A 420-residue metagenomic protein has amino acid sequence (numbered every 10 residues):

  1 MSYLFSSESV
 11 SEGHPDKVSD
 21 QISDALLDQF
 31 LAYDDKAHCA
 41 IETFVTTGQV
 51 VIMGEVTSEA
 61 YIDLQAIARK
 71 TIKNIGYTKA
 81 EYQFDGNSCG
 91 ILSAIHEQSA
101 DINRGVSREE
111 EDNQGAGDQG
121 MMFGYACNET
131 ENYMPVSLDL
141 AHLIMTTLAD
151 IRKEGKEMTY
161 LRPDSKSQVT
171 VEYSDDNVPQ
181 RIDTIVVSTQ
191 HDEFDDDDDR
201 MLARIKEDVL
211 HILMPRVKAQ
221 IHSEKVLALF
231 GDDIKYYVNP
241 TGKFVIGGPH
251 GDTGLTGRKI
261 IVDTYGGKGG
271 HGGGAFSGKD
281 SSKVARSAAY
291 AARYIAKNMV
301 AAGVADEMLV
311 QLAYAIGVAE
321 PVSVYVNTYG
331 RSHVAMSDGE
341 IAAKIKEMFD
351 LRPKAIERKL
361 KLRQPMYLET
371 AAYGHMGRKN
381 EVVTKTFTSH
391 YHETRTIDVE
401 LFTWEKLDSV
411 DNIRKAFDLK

Functional and structural regions predicted by a protein language model:
M1-A40, G155, V410, A416: N-terminal, positively charged regions that mediate nucleic acid binding
S6, A66, K73-I246, G377-E381 (+1 more regions): Glycine-rich, mobile lid/loop segments that gate access to catalytic sites or pores
E8-V10, H14-S19, G115-T130, V245-G269 (+2 more regions): Conserved phosphate/anionic-ligand binding catalytic regions in large, soluble enzymes, centered on
E12-L31, E129-L148, K279-G303: Alpha-helical support elements that line or immediately flank enzyme active sites and cofactor-binding pockets
A40-S58, I316-E320: Short, charge-patterned binding micro-sites
T46, E307, Y314-K420: Internal helix-turn-beta structural module
V50, E154-V178, A302-E340: A structural-propensity feature for long, helix-poor, extended segments
M214, T253-D306: Conserved mixed alpha/beta catalytic, RNA-binding, or beta-rich assembly cores of soluble enzyme, regulatory
